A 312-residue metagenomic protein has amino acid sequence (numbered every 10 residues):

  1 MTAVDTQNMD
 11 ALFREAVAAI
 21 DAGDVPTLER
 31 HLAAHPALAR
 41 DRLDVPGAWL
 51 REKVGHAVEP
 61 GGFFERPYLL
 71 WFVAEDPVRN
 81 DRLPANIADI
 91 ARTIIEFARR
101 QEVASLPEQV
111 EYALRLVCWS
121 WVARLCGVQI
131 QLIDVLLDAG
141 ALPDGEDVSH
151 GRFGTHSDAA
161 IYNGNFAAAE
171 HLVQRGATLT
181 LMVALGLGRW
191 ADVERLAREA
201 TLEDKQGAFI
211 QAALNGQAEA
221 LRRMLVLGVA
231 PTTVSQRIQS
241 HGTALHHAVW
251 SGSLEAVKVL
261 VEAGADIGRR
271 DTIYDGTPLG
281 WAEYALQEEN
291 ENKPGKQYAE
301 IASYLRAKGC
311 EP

Functional and structural regions predicted by a protein language model:
T2-E15, F166-L187, R195-Q211, E283-P312: Ankyrin-repeat-protein effector appendages
T2-G47, G188-D204, A220, M224: N-terminal segments that cap or nucleate solenoid repeat domains
A18-G23, P60, F72-P84, R115-Q129 (+5 more regions): Ankyrin repeat A-helix N-terminal signature
T27, N86, I90, L132 (+5 more regions): Conserved ankyrin/ankyrin-like repeat signature
L32-L38, A91-Q101, D134-L142, H171-A177 (+4 more regions): Ankyrin repeat domain, specifically the short helix-to-loop turn at the C-terminus of the second helix of each repeat
D41-R42, V103-L106, G145-V148, L181 (+3 more regions): Ankyrin repeat boundary signal
L43-F63: Acidic, Ser/Thr- and Gly/Pro-rich intrinsically disordered linkers and low-complexity segments that flank or connect
R66, V110, F153, K205 (+2 more regions): Start-of-repeat signature of ankyrin repeats
